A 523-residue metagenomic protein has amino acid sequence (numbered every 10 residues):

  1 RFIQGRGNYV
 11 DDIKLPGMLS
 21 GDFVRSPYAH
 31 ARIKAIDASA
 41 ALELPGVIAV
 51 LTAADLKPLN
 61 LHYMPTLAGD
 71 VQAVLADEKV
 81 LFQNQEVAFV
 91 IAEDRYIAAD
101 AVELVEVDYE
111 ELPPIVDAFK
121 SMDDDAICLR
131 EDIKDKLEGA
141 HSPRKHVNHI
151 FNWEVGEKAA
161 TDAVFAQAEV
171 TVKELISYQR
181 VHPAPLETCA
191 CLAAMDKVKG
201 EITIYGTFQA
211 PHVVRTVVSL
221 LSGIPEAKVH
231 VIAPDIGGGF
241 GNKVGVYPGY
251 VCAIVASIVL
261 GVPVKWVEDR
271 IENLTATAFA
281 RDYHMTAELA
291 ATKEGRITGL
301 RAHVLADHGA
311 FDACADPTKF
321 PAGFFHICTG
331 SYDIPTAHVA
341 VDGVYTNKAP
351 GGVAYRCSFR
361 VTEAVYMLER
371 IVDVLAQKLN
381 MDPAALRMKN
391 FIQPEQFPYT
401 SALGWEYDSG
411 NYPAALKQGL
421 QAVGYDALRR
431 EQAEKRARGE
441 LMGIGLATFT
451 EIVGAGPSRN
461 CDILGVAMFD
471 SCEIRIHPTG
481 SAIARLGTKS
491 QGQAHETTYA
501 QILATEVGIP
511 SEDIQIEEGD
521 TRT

Functional and structural regions predicted by a protein language model:
R1-P143, T171-E174, G249, G456: Flexible, low-hydrophobicity surface segments
R1-Q4, T66, A140-C191, D282-R370 (+2 more regions): Glycine-rich loop/linker segments at domain edges
V10-L19, F165, A184-C189, V339-P350 (+2 more regions): Flexible hinge/switch segments at interdomain interfaces of large molecular machines
F23-A53, F89-Y109, C191-L260, P317-T329 (+6 more regions): Alpha-helical support elements that line or immediately flank enzyme active sites and cofactor-binding pockets
L51-Q85, F119-E131, Q209, V213 (+7 more regions): Short, surface-exposed loop/turn segments at secondary-structure boundaries that line and modulate
A53, A227-P234, G261-I271, T298-H303 (+5 more regions): Beta-strand segments within the central parallel beta-sheet cores of soluble alpha/beta enzyme folds
E86, A92-D94, I258-G309: Phosphate/diphosphate-binding loops
C128-S222, Q393-S481: Helix-loop-helix junctions that connect adjacent transmembrane helices in secondary transporters/permeases, recognized
